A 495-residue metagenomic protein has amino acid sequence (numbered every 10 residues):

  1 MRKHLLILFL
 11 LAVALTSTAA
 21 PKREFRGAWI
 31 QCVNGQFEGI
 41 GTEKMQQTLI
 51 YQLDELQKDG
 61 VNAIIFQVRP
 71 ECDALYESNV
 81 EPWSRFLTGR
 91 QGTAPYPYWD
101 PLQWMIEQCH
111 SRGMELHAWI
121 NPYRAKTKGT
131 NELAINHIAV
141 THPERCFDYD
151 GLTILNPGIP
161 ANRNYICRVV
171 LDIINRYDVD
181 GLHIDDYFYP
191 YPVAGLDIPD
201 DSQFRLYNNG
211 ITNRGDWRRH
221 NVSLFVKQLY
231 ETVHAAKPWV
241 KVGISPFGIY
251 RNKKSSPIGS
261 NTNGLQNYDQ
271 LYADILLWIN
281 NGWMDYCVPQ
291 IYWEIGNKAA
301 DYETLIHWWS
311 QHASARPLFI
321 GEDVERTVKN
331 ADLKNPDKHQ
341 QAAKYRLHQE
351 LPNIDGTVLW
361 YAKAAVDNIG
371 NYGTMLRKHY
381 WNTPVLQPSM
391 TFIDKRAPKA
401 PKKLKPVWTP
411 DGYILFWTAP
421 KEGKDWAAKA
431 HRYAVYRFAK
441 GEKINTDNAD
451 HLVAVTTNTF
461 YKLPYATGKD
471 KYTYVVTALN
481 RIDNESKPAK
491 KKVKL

Functional and structural regions predicted by a protein language model:
R23, Q31, G35-Q47, A118 (+2 more regions): Active-site-adjacent "subsite" loops/lids of carbohydrate-active enzymes
Q47-A74, R176-V179, L277, W283: Catalytic domains of carbohydrate-active enzymes, especially glycoside hydrolases
G60-Y96: Aromatic-lined carbohydrate-binding/catalytic grooves of carbohydrate-active enzymes
A74-G89, R124-D150, D186-N209, K253-L265: Aromatic- and acidic-residue-enriched segments that line the glycan-binding/catalytic groove of carbohydrate-active
A161-V169, N175-I184, F188-I291, G296-A315 (+1 more regions): Active-site neighborhood of glycoside hydrolase catalytic domains
Y272-L276, N280-K298, S314-F392: Substrate-binding cleft of secreted/luminal carbohydrate-active enzymes
N371-A427, D483-L495: Pro/Thr/Ser/Gly-rich low-complexity, intrinsically disordered linker/stalk tracts
L463-S486: Beta-strand-rich modules
